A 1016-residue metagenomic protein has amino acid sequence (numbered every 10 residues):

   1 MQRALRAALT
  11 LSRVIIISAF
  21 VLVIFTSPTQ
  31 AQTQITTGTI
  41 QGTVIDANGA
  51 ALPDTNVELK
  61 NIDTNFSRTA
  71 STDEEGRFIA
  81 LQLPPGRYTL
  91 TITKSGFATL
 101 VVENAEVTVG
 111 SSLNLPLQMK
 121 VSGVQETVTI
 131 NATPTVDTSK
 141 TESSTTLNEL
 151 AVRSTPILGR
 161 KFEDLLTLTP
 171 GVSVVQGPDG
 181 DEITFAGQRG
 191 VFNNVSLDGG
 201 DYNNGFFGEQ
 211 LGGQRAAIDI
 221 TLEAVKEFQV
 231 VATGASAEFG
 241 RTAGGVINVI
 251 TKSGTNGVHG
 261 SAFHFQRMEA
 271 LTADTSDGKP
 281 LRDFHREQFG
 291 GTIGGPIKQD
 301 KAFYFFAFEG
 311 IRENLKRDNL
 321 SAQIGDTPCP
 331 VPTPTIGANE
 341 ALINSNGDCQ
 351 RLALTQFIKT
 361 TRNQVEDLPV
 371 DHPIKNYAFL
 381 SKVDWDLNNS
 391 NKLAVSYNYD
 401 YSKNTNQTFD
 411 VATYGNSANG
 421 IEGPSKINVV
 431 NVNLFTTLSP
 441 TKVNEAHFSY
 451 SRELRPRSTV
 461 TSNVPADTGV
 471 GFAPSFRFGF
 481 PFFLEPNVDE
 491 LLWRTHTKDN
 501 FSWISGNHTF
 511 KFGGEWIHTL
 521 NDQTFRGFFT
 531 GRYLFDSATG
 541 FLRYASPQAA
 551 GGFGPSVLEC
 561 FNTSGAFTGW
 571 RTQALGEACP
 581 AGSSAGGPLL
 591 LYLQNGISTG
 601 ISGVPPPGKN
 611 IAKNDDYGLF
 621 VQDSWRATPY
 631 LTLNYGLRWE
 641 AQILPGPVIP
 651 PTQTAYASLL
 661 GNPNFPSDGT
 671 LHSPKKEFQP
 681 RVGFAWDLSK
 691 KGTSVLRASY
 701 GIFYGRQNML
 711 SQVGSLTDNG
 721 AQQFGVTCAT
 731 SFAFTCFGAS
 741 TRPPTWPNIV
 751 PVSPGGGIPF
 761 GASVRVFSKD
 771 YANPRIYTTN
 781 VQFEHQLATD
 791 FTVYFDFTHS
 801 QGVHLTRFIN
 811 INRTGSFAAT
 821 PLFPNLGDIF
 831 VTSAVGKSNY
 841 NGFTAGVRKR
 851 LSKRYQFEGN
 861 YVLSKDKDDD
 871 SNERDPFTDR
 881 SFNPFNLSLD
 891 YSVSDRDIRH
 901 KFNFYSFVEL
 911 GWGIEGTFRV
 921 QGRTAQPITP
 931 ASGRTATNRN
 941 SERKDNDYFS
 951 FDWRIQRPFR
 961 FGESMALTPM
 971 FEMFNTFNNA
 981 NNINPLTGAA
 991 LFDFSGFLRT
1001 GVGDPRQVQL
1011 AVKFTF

Functional and structural regions predicted by a protein language model:
R3, L9, R13-N148, E223: Periplasm-facing N-terminal accessory domains of Gram-negative outer-membrane beta-barrel systems
F97-K120, V124-S253, M268-D274, R286 (+3 more regions): Periplasmic N-terminal accessory/gating domains of Gram-negative outer-membrane beta-barrel systems
V175, T459, G600-I601, P647-Q679 (+4 more regions): Solvent-exposed loop/turn elements at secondary-structure boundaries
G190, K252-G254, K298-D300, N388-S390 (+17 more regions): Outer-membrane beta-barrel channels and translocator barrels
E209-Q210, E223-V230, A237-V246, K252-I343 (+3 more regions): Outer-membrane beta-barrel translocator/receptor signature
K375, D386-L619: Replace "related TpsB outer-membrane translocases also match" with "some related outer-membrane beta-barrels such as
D790, W912-R934, D945-S950, Q956-F1016: C-terminal beta-signal and adjacent terminal beta-strands/loops of Gram-negative outer-membrane beta-barrel proteins
Y794-P927: Gram-negative outer-membrane beta-barrel transporters
